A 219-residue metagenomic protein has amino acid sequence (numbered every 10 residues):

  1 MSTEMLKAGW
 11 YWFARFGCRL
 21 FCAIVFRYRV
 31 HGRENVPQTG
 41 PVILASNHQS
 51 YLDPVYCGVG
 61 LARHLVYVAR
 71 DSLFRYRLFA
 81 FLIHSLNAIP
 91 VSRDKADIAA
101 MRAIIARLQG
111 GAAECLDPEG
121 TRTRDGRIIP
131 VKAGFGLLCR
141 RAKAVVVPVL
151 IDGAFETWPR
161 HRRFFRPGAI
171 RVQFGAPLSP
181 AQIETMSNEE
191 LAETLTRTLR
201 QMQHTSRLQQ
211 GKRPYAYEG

Functional and structural regions predicted by a protein language model:
M1-H31, Q38, Y76-L86: A transmembrane-helix-recognition feature enriched in membrane-embedded lipid enzymes and envelope glyco-/phospholipid
S2-G9, I98-G219: Non-catalytic C-terminal accessory region of glycerolipid acyltransferases and related lyso-lipid remodeling enzymes
G17-R19, S85-V91, P118-R122: Short, basic, glycine/proline-bearing loop/turn elements
A23, V36-K95, T157: Catalytic core of membrane glycerolipid acyltransferases/transacylases, capturing the structured, soluble-facing
E34, D71, S92, L150 (+1 more regions): Residues at the C-termini of beta-strands that transition into short coil/loop
E34-P37, I105-A106: Short amphipathic alpha-helix with an adjacent loop that forms part of the alpha/beta core around
